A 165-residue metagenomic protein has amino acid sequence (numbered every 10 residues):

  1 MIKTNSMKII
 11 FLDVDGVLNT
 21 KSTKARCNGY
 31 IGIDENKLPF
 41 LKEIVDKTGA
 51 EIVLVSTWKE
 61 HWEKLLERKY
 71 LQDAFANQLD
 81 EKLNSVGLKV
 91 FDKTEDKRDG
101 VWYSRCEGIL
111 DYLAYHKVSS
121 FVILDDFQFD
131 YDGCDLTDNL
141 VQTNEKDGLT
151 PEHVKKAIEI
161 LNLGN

Functional and structural regions predicted by a protein language model:
I2-N165: Catalytic phosphate/metal-binding cores of nucleic-acid and nucleotide-processing enzymes, i.e., regions that mediate
